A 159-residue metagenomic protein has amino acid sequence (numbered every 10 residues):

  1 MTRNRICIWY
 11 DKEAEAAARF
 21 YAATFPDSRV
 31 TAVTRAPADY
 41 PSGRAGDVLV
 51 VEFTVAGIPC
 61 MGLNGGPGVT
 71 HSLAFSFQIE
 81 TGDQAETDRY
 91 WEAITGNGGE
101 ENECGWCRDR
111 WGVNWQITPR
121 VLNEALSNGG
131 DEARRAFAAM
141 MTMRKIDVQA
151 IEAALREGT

Functional and structural regions predicted by a protein language model:
M1-R5, S72-S76: Short, solvent-exposed beta-strand edge segments and adjacent coil->beta transition regions
R3, D47, E100-N102: Short, small/polar residue-rich loop motifs at catalytic or cofactor-binding pockets
I8-G57: Core segments of cupin and vicinal oxygen chelate
Y10, A14, T24, V55-P59 (+5 more regions): Vicinal oxygen chelate
G43-L49, V69-H71, E132: A generic structural micro-feature
V121-A139: A short, polar/charged loop-to-alpha-helix boundary motif
A133-T159: Acidic/histidine-enriched, glycine/proline-rich intrinsically disordered or flexible terminal extensions
